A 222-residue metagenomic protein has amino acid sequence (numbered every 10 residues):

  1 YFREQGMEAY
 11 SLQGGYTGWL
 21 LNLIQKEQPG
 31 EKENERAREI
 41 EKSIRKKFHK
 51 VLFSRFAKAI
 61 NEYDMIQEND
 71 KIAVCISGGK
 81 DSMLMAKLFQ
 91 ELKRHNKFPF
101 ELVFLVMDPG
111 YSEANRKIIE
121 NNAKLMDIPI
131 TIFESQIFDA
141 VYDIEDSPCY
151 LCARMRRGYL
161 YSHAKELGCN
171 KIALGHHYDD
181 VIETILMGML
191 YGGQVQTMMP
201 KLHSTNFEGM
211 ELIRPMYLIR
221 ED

Functional and structural regions predicted by a protein language model:
Y1-K42: Rhodanese-like catalytic fold shared by cysteine-dependent sulfurtransferases and DSP/PTP-type phosphatases
Q5, M126-D127, E208: Short, structured coil segments at secondary-structure junctions
Q13-T17, G192, P200-L202: Short, acidic/turn-prone active-site loops that include or flank metal/cofactor- and phosphate-binding residues
T17-W19, F138-V141, R220-E221: A short acidic, often aromatic-flanked loop/helix-cap motif at beta-alpha or helix-coil junctions that lines enzyme
W19-L23, V141-Y142, N206-E208: Short, charged, surface-exposed secondary-structure boundary motifs
K32-M187, Y191-V195, M199: ATP-dependent adenylation/nucleotidyltransferase module used to activate substrates
M187, E221-D222: Conserved, surface-exposed functional patches that form binding/active-site neighborhoods
T197-E221: Short, flexible loop segments at boundaries between secondary-structure elements
